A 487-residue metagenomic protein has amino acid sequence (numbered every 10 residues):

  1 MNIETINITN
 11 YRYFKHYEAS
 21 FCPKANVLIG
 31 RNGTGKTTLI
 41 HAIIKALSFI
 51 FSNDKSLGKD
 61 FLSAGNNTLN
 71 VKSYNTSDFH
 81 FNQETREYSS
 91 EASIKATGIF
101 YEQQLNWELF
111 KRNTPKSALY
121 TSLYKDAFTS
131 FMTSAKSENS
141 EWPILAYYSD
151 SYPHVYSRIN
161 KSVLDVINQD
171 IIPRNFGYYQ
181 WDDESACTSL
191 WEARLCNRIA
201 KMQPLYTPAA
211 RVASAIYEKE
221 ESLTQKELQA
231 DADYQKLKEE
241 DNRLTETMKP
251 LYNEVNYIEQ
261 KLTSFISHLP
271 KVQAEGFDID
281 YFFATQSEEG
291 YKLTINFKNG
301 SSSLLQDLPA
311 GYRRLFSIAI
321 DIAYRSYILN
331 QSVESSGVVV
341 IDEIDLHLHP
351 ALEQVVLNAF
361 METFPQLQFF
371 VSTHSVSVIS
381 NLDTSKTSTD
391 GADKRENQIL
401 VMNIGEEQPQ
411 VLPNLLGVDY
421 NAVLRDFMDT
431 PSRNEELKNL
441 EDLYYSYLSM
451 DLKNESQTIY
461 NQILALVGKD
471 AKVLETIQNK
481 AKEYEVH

Functional and structural regions predicted by a protein language model:
M1-Q225, L443, G468, K472-H487: P-loop NTPase switch/coupling surface
M1-S63, S287-S432: Switch/communication elements of ASCE P-loop NTPase nucleotide-binding domains
C22, S137-S140, K394, Q408-H487: Acidic, Mg2+-coordinating catalytic modules of nucleic-acid enzymes
A46-I50, S151-V155, F265-V272, S385 (+1 more regions): Phosphate/oxyanion-binding loops and surfaces in catalytic or ligand/nucleic-acid-binding neighborhoods
L47, A96-G98, A127-K136, V255-Q273 (+5 more regions): Hydrophobic, Leu/Ile/Phe/Ala-enriched alpha-helical segments that form helix-helix packing faces
Y74-S89, Q273-S287, D383-D393, E435: Short linear motifs in intrinsically disordered
L123, A127, P250-I258, R314 (+3 more regions): Soluble or luminal CAZymes and related metallo-dependent hydrolases
W181-R313, S317-E334: Extended helical coiled-coil dimerization/tether regions that scaffold and oligomerize large DNA-maintenance assemblies
